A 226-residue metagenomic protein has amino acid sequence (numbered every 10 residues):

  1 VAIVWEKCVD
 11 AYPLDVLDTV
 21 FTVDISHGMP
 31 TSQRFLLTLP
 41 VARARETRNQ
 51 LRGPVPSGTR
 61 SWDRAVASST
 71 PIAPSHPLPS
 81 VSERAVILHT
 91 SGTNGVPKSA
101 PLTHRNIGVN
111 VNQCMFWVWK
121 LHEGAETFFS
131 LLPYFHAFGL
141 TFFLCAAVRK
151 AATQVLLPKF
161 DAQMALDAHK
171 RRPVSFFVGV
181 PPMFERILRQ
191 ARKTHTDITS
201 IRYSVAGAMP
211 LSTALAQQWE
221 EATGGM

Functional and structural regions predicted by a protein language model:
V1-C8, K98-P101, S130, A152-K159: Short beta-strand->loop structural element characteristic of the AMP-binding/adenylate-forming
V1-R64: Structural core segment of the AMP-binding/adenylate-forming
A2, R84, T90-T93, F128 (+5 more regions): Conserved S/T- and glycine-rich ATP-binding loop of Class I adenylate-forming
K7-V9, M183-F184, L211: Alpha-helix capping/helix-boundary segments
A11-P13, C114, A165, I187 (+1 more regions): Hydrophobic packing residues within well-ordered alpha-helices of enzyme cores
V20, F35, L39, V174-G179 (+1 more regions): Gly/Ser/Thr-rich phosphate-binding loop
S69-E83, I87-S130, K150-A152, H195: Conserved adenylate-forming
G108-T127, F135-F176, Q190-A191: Conserved AMP-binding/adenylation subdomain of ANL enzymes
